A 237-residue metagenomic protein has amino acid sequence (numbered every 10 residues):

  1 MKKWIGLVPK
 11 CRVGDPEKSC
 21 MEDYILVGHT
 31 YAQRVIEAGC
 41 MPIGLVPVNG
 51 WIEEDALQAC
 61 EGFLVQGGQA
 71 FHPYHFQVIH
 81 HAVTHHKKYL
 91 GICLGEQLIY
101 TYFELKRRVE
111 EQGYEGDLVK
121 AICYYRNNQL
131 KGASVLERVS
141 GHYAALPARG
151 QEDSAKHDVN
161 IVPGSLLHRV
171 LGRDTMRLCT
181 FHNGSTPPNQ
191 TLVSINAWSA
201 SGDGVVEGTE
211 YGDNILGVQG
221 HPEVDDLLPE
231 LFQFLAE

Functional and structural regions predicted by a protein language model:
M1-L105, E111-L171, N183, P187-V205 (+2 more regions): N-terminal beta1-alpha1 cap of cysteine-dependent amidohydrolase-like domains
T180: Short, basic/aromatic recognition patches
